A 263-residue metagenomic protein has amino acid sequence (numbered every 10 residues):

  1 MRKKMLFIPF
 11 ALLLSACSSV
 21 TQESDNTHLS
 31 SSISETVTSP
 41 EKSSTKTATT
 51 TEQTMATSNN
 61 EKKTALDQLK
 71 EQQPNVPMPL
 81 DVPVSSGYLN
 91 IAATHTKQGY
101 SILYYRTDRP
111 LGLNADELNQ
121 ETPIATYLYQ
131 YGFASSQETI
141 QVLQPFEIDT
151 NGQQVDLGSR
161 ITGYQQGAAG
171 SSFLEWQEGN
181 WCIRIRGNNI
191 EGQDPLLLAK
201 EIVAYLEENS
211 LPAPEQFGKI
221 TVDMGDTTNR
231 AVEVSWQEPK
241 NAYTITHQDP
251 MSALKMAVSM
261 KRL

Functional and structural regions predicted by a protein language model:
M1-M5: Positively charged n-region of N-terminal signal peptides that target proteins for export
F7-F10, S18-Q144: N-terminal, intrinsically disordered, polar/charged segments of Gram-positive cell-envelope systems that serve as
T139-A168, E201-R230: Short Gly/Thr-rich strand-loop-strand
N151-V155, Y164-Q166, E175-W176, I185-E191: Glycine- and small hydrophobic-enriched segments that form the cores of compact globular domains
G170-W176, A231-Q237: Short, surface-exposed beta-strand/loop micro-motifs that present aromatic residues
W181-I185, P239-N241: Acidic/histidine-rich, surface-exposed loop or edge segments in extracytoplasmic proteins
I190-F217, P239-L263: Surface-exposed amphipathic alpha-helical segments
